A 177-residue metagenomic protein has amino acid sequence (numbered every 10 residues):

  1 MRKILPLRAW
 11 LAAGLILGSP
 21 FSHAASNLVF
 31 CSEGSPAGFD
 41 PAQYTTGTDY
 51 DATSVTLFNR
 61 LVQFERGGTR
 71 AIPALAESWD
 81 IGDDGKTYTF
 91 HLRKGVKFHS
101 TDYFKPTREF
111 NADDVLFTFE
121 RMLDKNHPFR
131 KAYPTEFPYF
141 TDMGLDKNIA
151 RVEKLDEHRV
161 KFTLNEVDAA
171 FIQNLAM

Functional and structural regions predicted by a protein language model:
R2-L11: Bacterial N-terminal signal peptides that target proteins for export
W10-P20: Bacterial N-terminal signal peptides
S22-A24: Boundary at the C-terminal end of the N-terminal hydrophobic targeting segment
C31-D84, E120, H127: N-terminal lobe/hinge region of extracytoplasmic solute-binding protein
E33-P36, Y44, R66-G67, D84-K86 (+6 more regions): Solvent-exposed coil/turn segments that connect beta secondary-structure elements in extracytoplasmic/periplasmic
Y44-G47, K97-P106, N148-R151: Second-shell loop/turn segments in exported
E77-F129, K161: Aromatic- and charge-enriched surface segment that lines or borders ligand/interaction sites
E109, D114-L116, R121-M177: Surface-exposed binding/hinge segments that line and control ligand-binding clefts or catalytic entry sites
